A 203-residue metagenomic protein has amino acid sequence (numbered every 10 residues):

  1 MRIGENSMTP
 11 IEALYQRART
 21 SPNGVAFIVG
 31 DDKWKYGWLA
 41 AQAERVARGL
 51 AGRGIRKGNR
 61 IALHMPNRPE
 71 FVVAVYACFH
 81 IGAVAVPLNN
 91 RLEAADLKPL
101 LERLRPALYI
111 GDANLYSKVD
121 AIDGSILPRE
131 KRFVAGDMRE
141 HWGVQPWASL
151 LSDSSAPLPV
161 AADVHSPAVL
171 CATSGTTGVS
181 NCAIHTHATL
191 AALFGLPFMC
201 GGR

Functional and structural regions predicted by a protein language model:
I3-P10, N23-R68, V72-Y76, E93-K98: Conserved AMP-binding/adenylate-forming core of the ANL superfamily
P22-N23, R139, D153-A172, V179 (+1 more regions): Conserved pre-ATP/AMP-binding loop-to-beta segment of ANL
K35-G37, A168-F194: Conserved AMP-binding A3 loop
I61, C78, Y109, P167 (+1 more regions): Conserved S/T- and glycine-rich ATP-binding loop of Class I adenylate-forming
G82: Structured binding elements
L92-A121, L193-R203: Conserved ATP-dependent adenylate/AMP-binding module captured primarily in the ANL superfamily
N114-V164: ANL superfamily adenylate-forming
